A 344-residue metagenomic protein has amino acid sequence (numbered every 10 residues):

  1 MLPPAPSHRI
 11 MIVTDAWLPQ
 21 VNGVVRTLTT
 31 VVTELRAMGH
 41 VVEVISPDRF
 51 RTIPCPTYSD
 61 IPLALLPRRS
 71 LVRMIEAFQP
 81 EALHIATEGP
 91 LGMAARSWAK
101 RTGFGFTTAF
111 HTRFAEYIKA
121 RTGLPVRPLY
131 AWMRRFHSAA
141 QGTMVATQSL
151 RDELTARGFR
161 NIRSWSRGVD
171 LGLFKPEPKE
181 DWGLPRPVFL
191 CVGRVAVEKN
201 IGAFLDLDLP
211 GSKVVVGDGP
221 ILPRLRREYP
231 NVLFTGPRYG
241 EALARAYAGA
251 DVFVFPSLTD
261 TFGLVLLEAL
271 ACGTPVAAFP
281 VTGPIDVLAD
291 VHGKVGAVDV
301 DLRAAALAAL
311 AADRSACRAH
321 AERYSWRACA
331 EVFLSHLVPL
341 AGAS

Functional and structural regions predicted by a protein language model:
A131-E177: Donor nucleotide-sugar binding/catalytic pocket of nucleotide-sugar-dependent glycosyltransferases
H137, P237-R238, R245-A250, F333: Short alpha-helical donor nucleotide-sugar binding micro-motif in glycosyltransferases
D181-V214: Conserved donor-binding/catalytic core segment of Leloir-type glycosyltransferases
L222-A242: Nucleotide-activated donor-binding/catalytic signature segment of Leloir-type glycosyltransferases, i.e., the conserved
L258: Aromatic "clamp/platform" in nucleotide-sugar-dependent glycosyltransferases that forms part of the donor/acceptor
P275-A278: Short hydrophobic beta-strand element within catalytic cores of glycosyltransferases and related nucleotide-activated
V281, I285-A311: Change "using UDP/GDP/dTDP sugars" to "using nucleotide sugars
A311-P339, S344: A charged, aromatic-enriched C-terminal amphipathic alpha-helix characteristic of glycosyltransferases across folds
